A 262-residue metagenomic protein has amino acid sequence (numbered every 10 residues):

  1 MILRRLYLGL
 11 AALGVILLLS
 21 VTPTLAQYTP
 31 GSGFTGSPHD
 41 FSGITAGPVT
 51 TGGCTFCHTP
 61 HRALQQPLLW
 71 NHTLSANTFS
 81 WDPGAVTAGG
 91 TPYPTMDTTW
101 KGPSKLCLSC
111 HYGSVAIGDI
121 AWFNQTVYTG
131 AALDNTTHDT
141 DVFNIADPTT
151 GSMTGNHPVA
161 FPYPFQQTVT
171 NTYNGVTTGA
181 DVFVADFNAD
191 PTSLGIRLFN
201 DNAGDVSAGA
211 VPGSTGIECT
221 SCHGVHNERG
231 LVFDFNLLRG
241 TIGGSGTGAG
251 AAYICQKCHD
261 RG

Functional and structural regions predicted by a protein language model:
M1-A11: Bacterial N-terminal signal peptides that target proteins for export
G9-S20: Bacterial N-terminal signal peptides
L18-T55, T59-G262: C-type cytochrome heme-c attachment and multiheme electron-transfer modules
